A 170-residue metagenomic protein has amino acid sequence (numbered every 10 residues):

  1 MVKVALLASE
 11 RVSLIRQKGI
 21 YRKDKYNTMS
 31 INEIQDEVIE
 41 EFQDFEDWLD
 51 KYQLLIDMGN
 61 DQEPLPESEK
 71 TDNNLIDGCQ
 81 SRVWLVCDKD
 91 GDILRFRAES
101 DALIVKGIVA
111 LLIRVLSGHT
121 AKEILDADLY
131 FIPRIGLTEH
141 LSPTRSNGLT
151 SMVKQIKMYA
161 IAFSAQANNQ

Functional and structural regions predicted by a protein language model:
Q17-T28: Short, Lys/Arg-enriched N-terminal segments with co-localized hydrophobic residues within the first ~10-30 amino acids
I31-I39, Q43-R82, K89-D90, I132-S151 (+1 more regions): N-terminal intrinsically disordered, cationic/polar leader segments that include organellar targeting peptides
D92-L94: Hydrophobic residues embedded in beta-strands of well-ordered beta-sheets
S100-D101: A short interface-forming secondary-structure element
V109-H119: Alpha-helical support elements that line or immediately flank enzyme active sites and cofactor-binding pockets
G118-I135: Glycine-rich phosphate/pyrophosphate-binding loops and their adjacent beta-strand/loop elements at enzyme active sites
